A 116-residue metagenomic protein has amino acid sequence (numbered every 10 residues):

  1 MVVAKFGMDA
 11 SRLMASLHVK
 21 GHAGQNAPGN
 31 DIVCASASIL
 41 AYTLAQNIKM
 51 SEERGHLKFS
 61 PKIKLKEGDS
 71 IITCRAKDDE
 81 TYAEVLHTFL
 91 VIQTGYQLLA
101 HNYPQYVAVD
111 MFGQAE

Functional and structural regions predicted by a protein language model:
M1-I32, Y42, Q46-E116: N-terminal intrinsically disordered, cationic/polar leader segments that include organellar targeting peptides
V33, A37: Short, conserved glycine- and acidic-residue-centered signature motifs in active-site or ligand-binding loops
